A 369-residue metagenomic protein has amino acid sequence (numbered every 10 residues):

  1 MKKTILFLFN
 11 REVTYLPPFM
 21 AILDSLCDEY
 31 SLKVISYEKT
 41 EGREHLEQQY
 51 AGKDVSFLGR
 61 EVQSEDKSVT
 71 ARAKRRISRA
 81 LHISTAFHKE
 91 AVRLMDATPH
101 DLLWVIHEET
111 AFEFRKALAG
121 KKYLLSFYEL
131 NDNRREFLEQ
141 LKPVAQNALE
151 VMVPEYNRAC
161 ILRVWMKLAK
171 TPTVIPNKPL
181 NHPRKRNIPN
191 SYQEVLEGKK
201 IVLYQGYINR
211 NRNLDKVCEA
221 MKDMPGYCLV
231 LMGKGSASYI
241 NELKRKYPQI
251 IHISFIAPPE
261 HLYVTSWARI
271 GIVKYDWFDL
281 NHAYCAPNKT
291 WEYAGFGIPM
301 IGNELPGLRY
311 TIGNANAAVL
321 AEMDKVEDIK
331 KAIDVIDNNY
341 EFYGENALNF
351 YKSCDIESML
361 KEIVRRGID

Functional and structural regions predicted by a protein language model:
L6-L8, M152, P179, Q193-R212 (+2 more regions): Conserved donor-binding/catalytic core segment of Leloir-type glycosyltransferases
I22-D24, T85-D96, F112, F127-P154: Membrane-proximal helix-turn-helix segments that form the acceptor-binding/catalytic region of lipid-linked
Y30-S78, R158, G235: N-terminal strand-loop element at the rim of the active site of nucleotide-sugar-dependent glycosyltransferases
V105-T110: Short His-centered aromatic/hydrophobic patch
E113-F114, R135, Q146-P172, P179-R184 (+1 more regions): A short, active-site helix/loop in glycosyltransferases that binds the activated sugar's phosphate group
P176, Y263, D324-E327, N338-G367: A charged, aromatic-enriched C-terminal amphipathic alpha-helix characteristic of glycosyltransferases across folds
R212, A257-V264, G271-E292, G302-Y310: Nucleotide-sugar-dependent
G233, I240-T265, I270: Nucleotide-activated donor-binding/catalytic signature segment of Leloir-type glycosyltransferases, i.e., the conserved
